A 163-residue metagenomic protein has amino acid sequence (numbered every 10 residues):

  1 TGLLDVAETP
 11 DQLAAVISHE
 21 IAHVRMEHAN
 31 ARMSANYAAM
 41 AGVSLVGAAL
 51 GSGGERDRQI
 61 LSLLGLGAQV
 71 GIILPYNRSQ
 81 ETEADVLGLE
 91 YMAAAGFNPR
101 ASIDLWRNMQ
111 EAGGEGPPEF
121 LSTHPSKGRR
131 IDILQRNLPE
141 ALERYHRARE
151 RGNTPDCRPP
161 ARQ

Functional and structural regions predicted by a protein language model:
T1-Q163: A Zn2+-metalloprotease active-site environment signal
